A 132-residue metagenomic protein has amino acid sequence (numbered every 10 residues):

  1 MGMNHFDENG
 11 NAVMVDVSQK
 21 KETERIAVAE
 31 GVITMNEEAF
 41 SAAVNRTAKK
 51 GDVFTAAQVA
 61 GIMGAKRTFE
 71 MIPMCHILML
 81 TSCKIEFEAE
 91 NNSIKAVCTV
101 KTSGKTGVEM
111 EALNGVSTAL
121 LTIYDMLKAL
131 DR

Functional and structural regions predicted by a protein language model:
M1-F54, V59-H76, L80-R132: C-terminal binding/interaction regions
